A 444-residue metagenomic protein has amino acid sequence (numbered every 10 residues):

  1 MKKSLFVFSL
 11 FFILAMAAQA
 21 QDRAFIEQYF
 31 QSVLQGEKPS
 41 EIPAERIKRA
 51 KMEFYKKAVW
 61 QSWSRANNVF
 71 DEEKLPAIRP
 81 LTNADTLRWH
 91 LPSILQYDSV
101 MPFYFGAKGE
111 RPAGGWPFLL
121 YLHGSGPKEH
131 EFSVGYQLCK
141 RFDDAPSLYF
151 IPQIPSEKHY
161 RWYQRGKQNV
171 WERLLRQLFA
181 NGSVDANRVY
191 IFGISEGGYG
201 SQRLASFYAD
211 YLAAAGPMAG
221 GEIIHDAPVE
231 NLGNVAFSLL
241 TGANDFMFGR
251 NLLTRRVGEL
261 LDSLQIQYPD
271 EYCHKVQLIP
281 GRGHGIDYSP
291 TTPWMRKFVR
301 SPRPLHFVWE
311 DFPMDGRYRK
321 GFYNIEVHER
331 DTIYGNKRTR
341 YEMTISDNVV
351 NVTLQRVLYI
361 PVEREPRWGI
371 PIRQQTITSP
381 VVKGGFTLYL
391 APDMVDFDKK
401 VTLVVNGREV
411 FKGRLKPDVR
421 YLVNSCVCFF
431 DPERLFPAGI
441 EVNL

Functional and structural regions predicted by a protein language model:
S4-L14: Sec-dependent N-terminal signal peptides
Q21-I42, L264-L444: Alpha/beta-hydrolase-fold serine-hydrolase catalytic core, especially in secreted/extracellular enzymes
Q21-W116, F411, D418-L444: A domain-start/cap signature at the N-terminus of enzymes
G114-F118, A145-Y149, D185-V189, A209-A214 (+2 more regions): Loop/turn elements at helix/coil->beta-strand transitions in domains of secreted/extracellular proteins
G115-A180: Active-site machinery of serine-nucleophile hydrolases
N187-G233: Primarily recognizes the serine-hydrolase "nucleophile elbow" in alpha/beta-hydrolase and SGNH/GDSL folds
A214-R296: The feature captures the conserved acid-bearing segment of alpha/beta-hydrolase catalytic domains
